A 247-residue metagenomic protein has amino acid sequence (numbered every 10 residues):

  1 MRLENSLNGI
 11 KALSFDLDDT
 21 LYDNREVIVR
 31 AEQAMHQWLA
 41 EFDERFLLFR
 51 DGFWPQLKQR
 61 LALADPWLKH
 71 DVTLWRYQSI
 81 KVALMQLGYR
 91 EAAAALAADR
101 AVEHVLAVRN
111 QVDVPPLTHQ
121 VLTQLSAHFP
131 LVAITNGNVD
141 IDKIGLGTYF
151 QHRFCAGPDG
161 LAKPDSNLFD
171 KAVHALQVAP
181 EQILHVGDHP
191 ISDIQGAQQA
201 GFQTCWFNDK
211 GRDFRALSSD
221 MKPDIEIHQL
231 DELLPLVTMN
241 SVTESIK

Functional and structural regions predicted by a protein language model:
M1-L13, N24-R25, E41, A94 (+1 more regions): Asp-based, Mg2+/Mn2+-dependent phosphohydrolase catalytic module
R2-P55: Active-site neighborhood of HAD-like aspartate-dependent phosphohydrolases
R30, A34-Q37, V82, Q86 (+3 more regions): Residue-level signal for well-ordered alpha-helical scaffold segments within enzymatic catalytic domains
R30, Y77-Q78, N167: A generic alpha-helix surface/boundary motif
Q56-E103: A metal-dependent, Asp-based hydrolase signature
E103-V112: Surface-exposed cleft-lining segments at the edges of enzyme active sites
P115-P116: Active-site core of PLP-dependent enzymes with the aminotransferase class I/II
